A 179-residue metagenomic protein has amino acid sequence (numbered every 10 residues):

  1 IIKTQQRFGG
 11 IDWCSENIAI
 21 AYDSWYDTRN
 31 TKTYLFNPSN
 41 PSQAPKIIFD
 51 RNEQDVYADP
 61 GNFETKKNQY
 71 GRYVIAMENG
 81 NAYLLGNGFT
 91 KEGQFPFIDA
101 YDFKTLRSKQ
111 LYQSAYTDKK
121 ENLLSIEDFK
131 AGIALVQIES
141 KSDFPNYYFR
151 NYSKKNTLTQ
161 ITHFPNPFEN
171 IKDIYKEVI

Functional and structural regions predicted by a protein language model:
I1, D23-P38, G80-Q94: Short, conserved, GDST-rich strand-edge loop motifs in beta-rich repeat architectures
I2-Q5, T65-K67, Y112-T117: Surface loop/turn motifs at the tips and blade-to-blade linkers of beta-strand repeat domains
T4-R7, N52-E64: Blade-loop segments of beta-propeller domains
F8-D12, I20-S24, T33, P45-N52 (+3 more regions): Non-catalytic accessory segments flanking enzyme active sites
Y57-P60, K91, D143: Short glycine-rich, flexible loops that bind phosphorylated cofactors or substrates
P60-G80, L124-F129: Signature of short aromatic-glycine-proline-rich micro-motifs recurring in repeat-based ectodomains
